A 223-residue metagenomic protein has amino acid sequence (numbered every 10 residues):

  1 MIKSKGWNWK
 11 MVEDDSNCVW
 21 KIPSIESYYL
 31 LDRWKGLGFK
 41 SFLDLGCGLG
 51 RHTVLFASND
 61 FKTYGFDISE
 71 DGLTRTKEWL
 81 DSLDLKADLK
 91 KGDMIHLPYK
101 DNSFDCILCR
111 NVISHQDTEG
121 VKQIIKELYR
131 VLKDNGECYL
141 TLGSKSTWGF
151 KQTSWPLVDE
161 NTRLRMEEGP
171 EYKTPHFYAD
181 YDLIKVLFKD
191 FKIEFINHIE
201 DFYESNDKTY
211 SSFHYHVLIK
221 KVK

Functional and structural regions predicted by a protein language model:
M1-F39, G48-H96, G120-Q123, E137-K223: Class I (Rossmann-like) S-adenosyl-L-methionine-dependent methyltransferase catalytic domain, capturing the SAM-binding
I95-C106: A short acidic, Gly/Pro-enriched loop at the edge of an enzyme's catalytic core that lines a small-molecule cofactor
C109-V112: A short beta-strand submotif of the Rossmann-like class I SAM-dependent methyltransferase core that lines
S114-Q116: A short His-aromatic
K122-D134: A short glycine-rich, Lys/Arg-flanked "PGG" loop and its adjoining helix->strand segment in the class I
